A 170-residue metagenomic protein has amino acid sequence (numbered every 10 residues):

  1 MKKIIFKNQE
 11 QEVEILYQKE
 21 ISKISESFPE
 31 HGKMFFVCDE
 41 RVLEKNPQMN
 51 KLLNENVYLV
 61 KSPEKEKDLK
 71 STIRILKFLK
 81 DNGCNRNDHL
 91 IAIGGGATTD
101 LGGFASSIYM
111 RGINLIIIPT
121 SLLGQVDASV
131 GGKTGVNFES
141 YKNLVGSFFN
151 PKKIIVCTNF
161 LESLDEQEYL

Functional and structural regions predicted by a protein language model:
M1-H89: ATP/NTP phosphate-donor binding region
I5-K7, N82, S107, N143-G146: Short secondary-structure boundary/capping segments
V42-E44, A97-T99, E162: Glycine-rich nucleotide phosphate-binding loop and flanking beta-alpha elements of Rossmann-like dinucleotide-binding
K45-Q48, L101-G103, D127-A128: Short glycine-/acidic-enriched loop or helix-start segments at secondary-structure transitions that form or flank
M49-L53, T72-R74, A105-I108, V130-K133 (+2 more regions): Short, glycine/charged-enriched secondary-structure capping and boundary segments
C84-A105, Y109-S121: A short, small-residue-rich loop immediately preceding and capping a beta-strand
M110-L170: A glycine/threonine-rich phosphate-anchoring loop and its flanking beta-alpha core in nucleotide/phosphate-binding
